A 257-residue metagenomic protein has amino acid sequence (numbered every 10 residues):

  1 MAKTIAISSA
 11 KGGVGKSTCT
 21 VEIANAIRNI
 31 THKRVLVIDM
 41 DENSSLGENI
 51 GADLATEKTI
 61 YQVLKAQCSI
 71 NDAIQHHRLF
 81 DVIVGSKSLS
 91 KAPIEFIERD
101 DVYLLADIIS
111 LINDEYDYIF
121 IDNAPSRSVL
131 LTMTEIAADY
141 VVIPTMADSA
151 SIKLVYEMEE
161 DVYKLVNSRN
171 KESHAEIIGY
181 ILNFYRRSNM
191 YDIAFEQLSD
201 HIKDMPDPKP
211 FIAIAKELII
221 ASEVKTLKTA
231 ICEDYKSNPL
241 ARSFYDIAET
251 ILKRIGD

Functional and structural regions predicted by a protein language model:
M1-D257: P-loop NTP-binding core
